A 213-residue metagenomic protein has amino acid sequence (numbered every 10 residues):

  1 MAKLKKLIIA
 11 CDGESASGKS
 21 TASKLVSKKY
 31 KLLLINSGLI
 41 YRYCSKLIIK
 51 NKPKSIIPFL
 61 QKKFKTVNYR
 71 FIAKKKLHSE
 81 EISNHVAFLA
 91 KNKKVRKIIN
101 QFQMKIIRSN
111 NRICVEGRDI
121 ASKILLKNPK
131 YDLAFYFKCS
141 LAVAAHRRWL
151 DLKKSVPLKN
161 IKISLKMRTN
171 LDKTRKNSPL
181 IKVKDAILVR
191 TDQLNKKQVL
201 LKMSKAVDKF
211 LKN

Functional and structural regions predicted by a protein language model:
A2-L4, L77, Q101, W149-K154 (+1 more regions): NTP-dependent small-molecule kinase module
I9-C11: Hydrophobic anchor at the beta1->P-loop junction of P-loop NTPases
E14-S17: ATP-binding Walker
S20: Walker A/P-loop
S27-S37, K50-P53: Post-Walker A helix-loop "phosphate-sensing" segment adjacent to the P-loop in P-loop NTPases
L39-I113, D119, I124, A142-H146 (+2 more regions): ATP-dependent small-molecule kinase phosphotransfer cores that center on conserved nucleotide phosphate-binding segments
